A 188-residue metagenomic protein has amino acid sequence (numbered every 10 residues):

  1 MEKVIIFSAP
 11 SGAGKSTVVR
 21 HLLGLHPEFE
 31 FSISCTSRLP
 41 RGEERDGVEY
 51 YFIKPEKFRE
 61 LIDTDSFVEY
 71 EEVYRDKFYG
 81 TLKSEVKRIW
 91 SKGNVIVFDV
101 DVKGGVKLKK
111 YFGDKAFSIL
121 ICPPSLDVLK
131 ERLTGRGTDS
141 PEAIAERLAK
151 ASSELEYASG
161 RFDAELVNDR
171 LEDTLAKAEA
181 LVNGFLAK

Functional and structural regions predicted by a protein language model:
M1-I5: Pre-Walker A (Motif I) flank of P-loop NTPase domains
S8-P10: P-loop (Walker A) phosphate-binding loop of NTP-binding proteins
A13: ATP-binding Walker
S16: Walker A/P-loop
G24-S32: Post-Walker A helix-loop "phosphate-sensing" segment adjacent to the P-loop in P-loop NTPases
S34-I96, K103-V106: ATP-dependent small-molecule kinase phosphotransfer cores that center on conserved nucleotide phosphate-binding segments
V97-D101, Y111-G135: Conserved phosphate-donor/acceptor-positioning beta-strand/loop module used by diverse small-molecule
T138-L181: Small-molecule kinase domains that catalyze NTP-dependent phosphoryl transfer to phosphate-bearing small molecules
